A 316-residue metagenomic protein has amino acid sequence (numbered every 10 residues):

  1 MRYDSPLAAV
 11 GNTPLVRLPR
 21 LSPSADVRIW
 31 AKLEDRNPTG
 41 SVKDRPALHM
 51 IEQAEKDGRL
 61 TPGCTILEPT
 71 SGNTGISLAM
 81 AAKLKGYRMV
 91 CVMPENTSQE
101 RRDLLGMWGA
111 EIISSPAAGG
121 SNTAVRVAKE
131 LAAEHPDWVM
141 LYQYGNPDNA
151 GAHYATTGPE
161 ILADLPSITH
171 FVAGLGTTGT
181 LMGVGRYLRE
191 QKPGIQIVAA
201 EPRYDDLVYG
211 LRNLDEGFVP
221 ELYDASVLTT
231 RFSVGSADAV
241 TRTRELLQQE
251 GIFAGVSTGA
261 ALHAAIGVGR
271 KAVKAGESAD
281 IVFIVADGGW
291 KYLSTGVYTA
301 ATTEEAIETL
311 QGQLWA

Functional and structural regions predicted by a protein language model:
M1-A316: PLP-dependent amino-acid enzyme catalytic core
